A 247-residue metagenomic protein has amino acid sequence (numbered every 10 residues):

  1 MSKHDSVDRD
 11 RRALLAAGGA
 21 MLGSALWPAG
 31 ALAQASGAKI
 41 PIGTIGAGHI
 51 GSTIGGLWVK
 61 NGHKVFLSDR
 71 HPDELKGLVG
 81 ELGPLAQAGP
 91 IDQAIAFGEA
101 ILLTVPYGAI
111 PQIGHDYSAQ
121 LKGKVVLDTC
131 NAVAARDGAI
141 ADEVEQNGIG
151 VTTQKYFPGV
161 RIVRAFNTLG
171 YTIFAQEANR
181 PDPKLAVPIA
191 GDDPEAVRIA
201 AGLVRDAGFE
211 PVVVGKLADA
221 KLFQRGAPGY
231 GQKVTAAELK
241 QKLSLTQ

Functional and structural regions predicted by a protein language model:
M1-L22, A29: N-terminal secretory signal peptides and thylakoid transit peptides that target proteins across membranes
A31-A35: Boundary at the C-terminal end of the N-terminal hydrophobic targeting segment
S36-K39, K60-A100, T104-Q112, D116-Q120: Conserved N-terminal Rossmann-fold NAD(P) cofactor-binding segment
A47: Glycine-rich Rossmann-fold phosphate-binding loop(s) that bind the pyrophosphate of adenine dinucleotide cofactors
G51-S52: N-terminal Rossmann-fold NAD(P) dinucleotide-binding loop
F66, G138-Q146, V151, E177-E195: Short beta-strand and adjoining strand-loop segment in the mid-core of the Rossmann-like NAD(P)-dependent dehydrogenase
G89, Y156-I162, R180-A220, R225-Y230 (+1 more regions): Internal alpha-helical scaffold of NAD(P)-dependent oxidoreductase catalytic cores
C130-I162: Rossmann-fold NAD(P)-binding glycine/threonine-rich loop
